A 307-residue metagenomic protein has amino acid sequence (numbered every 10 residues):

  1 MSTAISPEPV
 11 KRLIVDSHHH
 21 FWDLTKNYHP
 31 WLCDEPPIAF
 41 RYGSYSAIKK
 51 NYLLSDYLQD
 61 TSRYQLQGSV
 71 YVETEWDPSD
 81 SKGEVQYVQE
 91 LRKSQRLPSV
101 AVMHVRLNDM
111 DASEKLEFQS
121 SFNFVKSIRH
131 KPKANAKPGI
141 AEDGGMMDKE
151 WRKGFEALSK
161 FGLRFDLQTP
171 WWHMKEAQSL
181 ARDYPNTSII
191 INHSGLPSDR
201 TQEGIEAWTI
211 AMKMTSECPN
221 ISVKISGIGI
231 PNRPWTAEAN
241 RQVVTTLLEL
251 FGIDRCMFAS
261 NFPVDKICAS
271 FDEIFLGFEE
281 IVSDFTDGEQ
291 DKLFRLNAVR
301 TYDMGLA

Functional and structural regions predicted by a protein language model:
S2-V15, L24-Q59, T246, L250-M257 (+1 more regions): Mid-to-C-terminal alpha-helical segments outside catalytic/metal-binding sites
T3, K82-W172, S179, S222-P231: Active-site gating/metal-coordination segments in enzymes
I14-L24, I191-S194: Histidine-centered catalytic micro-motifs
H18, S69, A101, L158 (+5 more regions): Conserved, mostly hydrophobic/aromatic
H19-H20, T74, P132, S194 (+1 more regions): Active-site metal-binding loops of divalent metal-dependent hydrolases
D23-G68, F122-E142, T187-S188, P219-S222 (+1 more regions): Active-site gating loops and adjacent loop-to-helix segments of metal-dependent hydrolytic enzymes
I48, E75-K82, V105-S113, K137 (+4 more regions): Acidic-and-aromatic substrate-binding clefts and catalytic sites of carbohydrate-active enzymes
D143-M257: Catalytic pocket-lining loop regions of alpha/beta-barrel enzymes, especially the amidohydrolase/enolase/GH5 lineages
